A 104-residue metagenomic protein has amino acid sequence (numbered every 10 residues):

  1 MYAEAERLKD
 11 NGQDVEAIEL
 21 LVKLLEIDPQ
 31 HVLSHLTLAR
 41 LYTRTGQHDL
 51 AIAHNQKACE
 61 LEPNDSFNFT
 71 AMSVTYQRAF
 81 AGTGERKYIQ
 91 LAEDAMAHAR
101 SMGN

Functional and structural regions predicted by a protein language model:
M1-K23, I27: Alpha-helical segment of the N-proximal tetratricopeptide repeat
